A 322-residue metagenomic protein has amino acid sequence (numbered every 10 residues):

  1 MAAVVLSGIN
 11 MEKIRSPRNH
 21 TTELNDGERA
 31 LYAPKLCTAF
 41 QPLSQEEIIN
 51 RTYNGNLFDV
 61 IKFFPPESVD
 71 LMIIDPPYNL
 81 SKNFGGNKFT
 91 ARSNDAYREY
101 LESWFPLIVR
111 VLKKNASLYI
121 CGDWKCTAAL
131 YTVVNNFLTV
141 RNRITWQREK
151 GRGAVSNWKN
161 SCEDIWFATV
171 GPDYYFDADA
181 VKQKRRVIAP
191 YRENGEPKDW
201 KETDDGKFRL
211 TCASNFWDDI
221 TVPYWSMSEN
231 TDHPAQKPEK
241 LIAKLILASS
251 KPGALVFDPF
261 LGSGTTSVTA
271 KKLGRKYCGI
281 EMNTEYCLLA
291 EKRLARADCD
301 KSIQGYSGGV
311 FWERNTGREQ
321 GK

Functional and structural regions predicted by a protein language model:
M1-L289: Core catalytic lobe of class I
L288-K322: PRPP-dependent phosphoribosyltransferase catalytic core
